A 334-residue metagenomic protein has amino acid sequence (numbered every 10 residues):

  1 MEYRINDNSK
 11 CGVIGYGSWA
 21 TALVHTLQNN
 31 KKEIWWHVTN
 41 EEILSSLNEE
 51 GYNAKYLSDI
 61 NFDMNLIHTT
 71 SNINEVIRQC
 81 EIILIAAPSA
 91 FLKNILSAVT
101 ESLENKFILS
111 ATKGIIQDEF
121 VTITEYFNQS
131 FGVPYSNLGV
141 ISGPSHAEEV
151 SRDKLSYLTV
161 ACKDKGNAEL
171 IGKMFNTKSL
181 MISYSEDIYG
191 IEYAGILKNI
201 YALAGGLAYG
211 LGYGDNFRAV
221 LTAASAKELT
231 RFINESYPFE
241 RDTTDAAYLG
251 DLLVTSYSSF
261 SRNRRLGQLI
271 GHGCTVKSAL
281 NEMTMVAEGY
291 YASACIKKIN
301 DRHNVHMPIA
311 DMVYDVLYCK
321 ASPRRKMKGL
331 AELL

Functional and structural regions predicted by a protein language model:
M1-I60, L66-S71: NAD(P)+-binding Rossmann beta1-loop-alpha1 motif at the extreme N-terminus of oxidoreductases
I14, S18, A22, E42 (+16 more regions): Conserved active-site and cofactor/substrate-binding residues in soluble primary-metabolism enzymes
M64, T69-D153, I171: Rossmann-like NAD(P)(H) cofactor-binding subdomain of soluble oxidoreductases
I115-G214: Rossmann-fold dinucleotide-binding core
L155-L158, Y189-N234, D245-R265: Active-site-proximal catalytic alpha-helix in oxidoreductases
G205-Y209, N234-L334: NAD(P)-dependent Rossmann-like dehydrogenase/reductase catalytic/cofactor-binding core
